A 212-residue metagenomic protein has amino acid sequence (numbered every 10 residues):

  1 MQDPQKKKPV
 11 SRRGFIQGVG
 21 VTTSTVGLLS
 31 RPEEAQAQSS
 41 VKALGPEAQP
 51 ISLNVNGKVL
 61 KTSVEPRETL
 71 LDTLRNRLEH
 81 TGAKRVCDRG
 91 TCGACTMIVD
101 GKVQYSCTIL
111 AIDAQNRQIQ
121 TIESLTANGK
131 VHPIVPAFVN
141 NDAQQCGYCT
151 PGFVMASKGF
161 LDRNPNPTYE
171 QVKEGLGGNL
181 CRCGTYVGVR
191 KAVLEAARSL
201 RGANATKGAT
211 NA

Functional and structural regions predicted by a protein language model:
Q2-A212: Signature of N-terminal electron-transfer/Fe-S-associated modules in redox systems
